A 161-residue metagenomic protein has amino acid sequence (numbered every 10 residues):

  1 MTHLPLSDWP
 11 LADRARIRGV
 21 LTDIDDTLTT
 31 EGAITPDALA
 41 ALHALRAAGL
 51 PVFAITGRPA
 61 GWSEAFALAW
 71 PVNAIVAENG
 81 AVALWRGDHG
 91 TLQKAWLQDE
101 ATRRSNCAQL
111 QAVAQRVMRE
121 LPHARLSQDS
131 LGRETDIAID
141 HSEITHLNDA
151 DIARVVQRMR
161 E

Functional and structural regions predicted by a protein language model:
M1-T22: Non-catalytic pre-domain segments flanking phosphatase-related domains
A15-I17, G49, V72, E134: A general structural motif
G19-T22, H43-A44, R133-D136: A short alpha-helix capping/helix-coil boundary motif
E31-I34, I144: Short beta->alpha junction loops/turns
A33-D129: Active-site phosphate-binding/coordination module
V113-E161: Conserved acidic, metal-coordinating active-site core of Asp-based, Mg2+-dependent phosphoryl-transfer enzymes
